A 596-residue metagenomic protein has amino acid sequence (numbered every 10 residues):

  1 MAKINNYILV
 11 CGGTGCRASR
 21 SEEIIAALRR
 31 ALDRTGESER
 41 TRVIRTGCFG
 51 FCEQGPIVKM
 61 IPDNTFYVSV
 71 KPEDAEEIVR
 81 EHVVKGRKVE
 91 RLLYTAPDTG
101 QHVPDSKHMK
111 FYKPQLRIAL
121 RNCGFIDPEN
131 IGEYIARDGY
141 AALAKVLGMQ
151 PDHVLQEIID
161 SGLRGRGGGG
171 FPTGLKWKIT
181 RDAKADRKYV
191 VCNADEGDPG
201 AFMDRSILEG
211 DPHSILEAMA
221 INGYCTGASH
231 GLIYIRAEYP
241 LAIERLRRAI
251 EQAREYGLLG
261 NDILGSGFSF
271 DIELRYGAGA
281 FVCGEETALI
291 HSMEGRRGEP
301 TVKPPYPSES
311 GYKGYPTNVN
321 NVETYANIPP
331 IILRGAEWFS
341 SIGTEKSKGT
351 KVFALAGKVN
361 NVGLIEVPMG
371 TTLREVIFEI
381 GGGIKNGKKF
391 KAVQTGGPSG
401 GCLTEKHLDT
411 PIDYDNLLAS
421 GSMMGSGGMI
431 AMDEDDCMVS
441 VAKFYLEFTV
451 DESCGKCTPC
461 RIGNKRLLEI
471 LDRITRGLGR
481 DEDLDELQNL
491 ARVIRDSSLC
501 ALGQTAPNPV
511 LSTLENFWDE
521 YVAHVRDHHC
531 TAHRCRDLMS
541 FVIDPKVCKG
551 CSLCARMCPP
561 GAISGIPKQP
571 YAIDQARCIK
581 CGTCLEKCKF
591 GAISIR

Functional and structural regions predicted by a protein language model:
M1-Y7, S19-R45, P62-R91, A141-D160 (+10 more regions): Ferredoxin-type iron-sulfur electron-transfer modules in oxidoreductases and energy-metabolism complexes
C16, G139, I158-T180, N222 (+4 more regions): Conserved phosphate/anionic-ligand binding catalytic regions in large, soluble enzymes, centered on
Q54-V58, P459-K465, L553-A572, T583-R596: Iron-sulfur cluster-binding cysteine motifs and their immediate structural context in ferredoxin-like electron-transfer
L93-D160, K313, T317-G335: Flexible inter-domain linker/hinge segments
Q115, I243-M369, G381: Hydrophobic alpha-helical positions that pack around
L143-K184, S340-S341, K346, A354 (+3 more regions): Accessory "access/gating" subregions that flank catalytic or transport cores
A218-A220, G370-K385: Short amphipathic, charge-patterned alpha-helical segments
G349-N361, V367-M369, L373, T531-I579 (+1 more regions): C-terminal accessory/binding modules appended to enzymatic or scaffolding proteins
